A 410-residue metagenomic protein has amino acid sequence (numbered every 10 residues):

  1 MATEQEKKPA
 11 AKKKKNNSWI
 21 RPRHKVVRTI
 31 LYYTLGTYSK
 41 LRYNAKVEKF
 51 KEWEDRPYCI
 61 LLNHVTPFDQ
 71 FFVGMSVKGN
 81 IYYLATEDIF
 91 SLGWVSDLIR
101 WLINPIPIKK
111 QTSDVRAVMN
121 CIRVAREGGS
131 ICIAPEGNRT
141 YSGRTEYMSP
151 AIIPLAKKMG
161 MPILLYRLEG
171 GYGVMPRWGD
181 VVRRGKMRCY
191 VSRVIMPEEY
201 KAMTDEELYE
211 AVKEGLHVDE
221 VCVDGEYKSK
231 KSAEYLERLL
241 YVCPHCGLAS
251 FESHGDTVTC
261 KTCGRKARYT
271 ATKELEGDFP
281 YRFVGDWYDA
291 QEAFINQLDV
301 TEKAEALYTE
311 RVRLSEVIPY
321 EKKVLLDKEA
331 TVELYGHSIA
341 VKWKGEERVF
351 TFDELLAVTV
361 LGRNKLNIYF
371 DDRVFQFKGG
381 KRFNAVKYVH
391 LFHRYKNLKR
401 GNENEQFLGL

Functional and structural regions predicted by a protein language model:
A2-T3, S18-W19, R23-H24, R28 (+9 more regions): Soluble catalytic domains of membrane acyltransferases
I60, Y335-K365: Phosphoinositide-dependent membrane-docking surfaces
Y83, Y269, I339-W343, I368: Short hydrophobic/aromatic-rich beta-strand segments that constitute the beta-sheet cores of beta-sandwich/beta-barrel
I99, D205-E220, N384-K399: Short amphipathic C-terminal alpha-helix that caps PH/PH-like domains
I195, E206-L239: A conserved mid-domain beta-alpha-beta active-site/ligand-binding segment of alpha/beta enzyme cores
S229-P280: Cys/His-rich short segments
E276-V332: Anionic N-terminal interaction surfaces
E354-L410: Acidic, Ser/Thr- and proline-rich intrinsically disordered linker/docking segments of eukaryotic scaffolds
